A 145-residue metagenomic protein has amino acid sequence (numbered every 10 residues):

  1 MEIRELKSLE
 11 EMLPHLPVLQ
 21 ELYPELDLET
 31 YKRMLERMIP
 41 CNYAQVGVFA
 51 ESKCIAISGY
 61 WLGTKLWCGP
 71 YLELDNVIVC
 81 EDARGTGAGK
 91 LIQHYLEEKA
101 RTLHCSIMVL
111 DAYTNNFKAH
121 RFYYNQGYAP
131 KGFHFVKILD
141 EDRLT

Functional and structural regions predicted by a protein language model:
E2-G69, I138: Acetyl-CoA-dependent GNAT
Y23, G63, C80, R84 (+1 more regions): Residue-level recognition of the GNAT/N-acetyltransferase active site
A44, S106, A129: Short acidic/polar active-site loop segments enriched in Thr and Asp
G63-L74, R84, P130-K131: A conserved beta-turn-beta hairpin within the catalytic core of GNAT-like acetyltransferases that forms part
E73, I78, V109, H134: Conserved beta-strand segments that form the floor/walls of ligand-binding pockets within enzyme and binding domains
V79, G85-E98, N125: Conserved acetyl-CoA-binding loop-helix of GNAT-fold acetyltransferases
K90, T102, T114-G132, K137 (+1 more regions): Conserved active-site alpha-helix within GNAT-family acetyltransferase domains
Q93, A100-A112: Conserved GNAT acetyl-CoA-binding A-motif
